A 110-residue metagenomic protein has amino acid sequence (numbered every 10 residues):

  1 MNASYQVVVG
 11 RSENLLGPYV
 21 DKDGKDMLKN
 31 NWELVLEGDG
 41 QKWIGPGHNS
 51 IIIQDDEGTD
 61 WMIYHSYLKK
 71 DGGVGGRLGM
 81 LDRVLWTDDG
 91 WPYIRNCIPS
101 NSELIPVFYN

Functional and structural regions predicted by a protein language model:
M1-N110: Carbohydrate-active catalytic/glycan-binding domains of CAZyme proteins, especially the secreted or lumenal ectodomains
